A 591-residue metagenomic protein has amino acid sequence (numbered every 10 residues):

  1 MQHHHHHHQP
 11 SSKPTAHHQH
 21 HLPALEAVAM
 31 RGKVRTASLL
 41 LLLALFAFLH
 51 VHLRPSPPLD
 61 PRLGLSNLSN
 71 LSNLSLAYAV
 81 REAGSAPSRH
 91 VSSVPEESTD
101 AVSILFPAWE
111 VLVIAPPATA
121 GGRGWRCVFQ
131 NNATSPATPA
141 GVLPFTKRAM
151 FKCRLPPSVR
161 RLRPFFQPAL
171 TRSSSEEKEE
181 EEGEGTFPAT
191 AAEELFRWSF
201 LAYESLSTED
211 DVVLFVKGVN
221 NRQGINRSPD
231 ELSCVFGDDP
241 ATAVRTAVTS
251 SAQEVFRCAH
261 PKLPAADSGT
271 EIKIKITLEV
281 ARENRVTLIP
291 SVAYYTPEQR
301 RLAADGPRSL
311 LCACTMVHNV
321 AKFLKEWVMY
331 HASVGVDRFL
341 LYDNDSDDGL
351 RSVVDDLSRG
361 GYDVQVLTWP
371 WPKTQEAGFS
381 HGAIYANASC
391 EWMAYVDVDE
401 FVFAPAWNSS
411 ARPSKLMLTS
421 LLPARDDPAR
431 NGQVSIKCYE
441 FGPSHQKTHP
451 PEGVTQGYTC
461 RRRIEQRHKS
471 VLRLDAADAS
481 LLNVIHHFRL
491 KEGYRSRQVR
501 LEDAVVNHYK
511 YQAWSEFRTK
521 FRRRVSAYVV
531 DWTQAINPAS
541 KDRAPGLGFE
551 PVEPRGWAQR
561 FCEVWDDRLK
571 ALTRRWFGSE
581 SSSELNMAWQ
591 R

Functional and structural regions predicted by a protein language model:
Q2-S72, R161-W198, L232-V235, P240 (+4 more regions): Catalytic-site signature of metal-activated, phosphate-bearing donor transferases, centered on the GT-A/GT-A-like
L76-Y295: Beta-strand-enriched, solvent-exposed domains that form extended recognition/catalytic surfaces
P229, Q253, G306-S309, V334 (+4 more regions): Eukaryote-biased feature marking scaffold/signaling PDZ-domain proteins and nuclear chromatin regulators
E298-L310, C314, D347-Y395, F403-L416: Active-site-proximal specificity loops/subdomain of glycosyltransferases
T315-M329, D345: Active-site beta-to-alpha loop of glycosyltransferases that engages the nucleotide-sugar donor
M329-R338: Short, acidic, metal-binding catalytic loop of nucleotide-sugar glycosyltransferases
R338-D343, V364-V366: Short hydrophobic alpha-helical runs that function as membrane-insertion/retention elements
